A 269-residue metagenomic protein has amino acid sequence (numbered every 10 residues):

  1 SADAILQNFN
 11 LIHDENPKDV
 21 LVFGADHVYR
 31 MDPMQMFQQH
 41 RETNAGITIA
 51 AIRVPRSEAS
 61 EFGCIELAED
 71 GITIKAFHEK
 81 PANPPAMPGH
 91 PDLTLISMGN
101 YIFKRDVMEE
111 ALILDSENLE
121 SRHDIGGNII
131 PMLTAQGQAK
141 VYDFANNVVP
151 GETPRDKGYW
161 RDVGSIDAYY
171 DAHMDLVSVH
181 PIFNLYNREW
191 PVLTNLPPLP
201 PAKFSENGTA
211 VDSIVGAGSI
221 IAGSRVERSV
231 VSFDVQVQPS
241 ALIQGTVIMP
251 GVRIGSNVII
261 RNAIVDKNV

Functional and structural regions predicted by a protein language model:
S1-L176: Unchanged
R105-D106, E110-V269: Left-handed beta-helix
